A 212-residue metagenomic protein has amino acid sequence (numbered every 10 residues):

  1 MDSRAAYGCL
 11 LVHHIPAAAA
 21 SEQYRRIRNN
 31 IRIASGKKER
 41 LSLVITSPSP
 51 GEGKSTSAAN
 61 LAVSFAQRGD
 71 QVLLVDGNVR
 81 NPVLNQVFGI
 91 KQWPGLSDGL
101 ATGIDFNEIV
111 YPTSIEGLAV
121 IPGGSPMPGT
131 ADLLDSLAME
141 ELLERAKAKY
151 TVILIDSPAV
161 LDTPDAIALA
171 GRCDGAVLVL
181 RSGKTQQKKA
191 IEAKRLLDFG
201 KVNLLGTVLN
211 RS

Functional and structural regions predicted by a protein language model:
M1-S212: P-loop NTP-binding module
